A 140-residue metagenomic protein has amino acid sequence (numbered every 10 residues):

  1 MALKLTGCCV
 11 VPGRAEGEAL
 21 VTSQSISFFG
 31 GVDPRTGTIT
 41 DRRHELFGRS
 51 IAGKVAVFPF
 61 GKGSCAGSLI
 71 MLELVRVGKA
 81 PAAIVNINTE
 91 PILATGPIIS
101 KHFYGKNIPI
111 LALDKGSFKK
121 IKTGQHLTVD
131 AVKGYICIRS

Functional and structural regions predicted by a protein language model:
L3-A15, L20-C137: Feature captures the catalytic cores and cofactor-binding loops of soluble hydro-lyases/lyases that act on carboxylate
